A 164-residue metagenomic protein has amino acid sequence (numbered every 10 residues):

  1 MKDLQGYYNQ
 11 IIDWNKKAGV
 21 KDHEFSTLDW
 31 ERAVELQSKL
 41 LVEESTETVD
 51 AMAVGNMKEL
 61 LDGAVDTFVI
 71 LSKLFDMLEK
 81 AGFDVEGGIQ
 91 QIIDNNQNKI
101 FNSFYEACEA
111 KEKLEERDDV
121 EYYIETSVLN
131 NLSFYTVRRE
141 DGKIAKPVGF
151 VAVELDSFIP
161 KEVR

Functional and structural regions predicted by a protein language model:
M1-A64, F68-R164: Flexible "arm" and connector segments at domain edges
